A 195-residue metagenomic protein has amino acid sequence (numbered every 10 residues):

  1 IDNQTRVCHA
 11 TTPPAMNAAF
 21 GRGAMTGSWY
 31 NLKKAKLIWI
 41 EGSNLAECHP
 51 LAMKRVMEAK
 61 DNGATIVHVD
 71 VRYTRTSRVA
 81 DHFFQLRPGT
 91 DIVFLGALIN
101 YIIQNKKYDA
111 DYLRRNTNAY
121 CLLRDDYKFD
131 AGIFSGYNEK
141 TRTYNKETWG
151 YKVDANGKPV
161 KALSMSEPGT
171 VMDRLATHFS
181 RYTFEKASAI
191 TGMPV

Functional and structural regions predicted by a protein language model:
I1, A59, P88-T90: A short alpha->loop->secondary-structure connector
I1-K34: Anionic-ligand anchoring segments at beta-strand to alpha-helix junctions in alpha/beta enzyme folds, i.e., glycine
M16-A19, V56, H82-F84, N100: Short low-complexity, flexible loop/linker segments enriched in glycine and/or proline with clustered acidic
A19, I40, I190: Short glycine/serine/threonine-biased micro-segments
G23-M25, N44, P194: Gly/Ser/Thr-rich beta-alpha loop segments that engage phosphate groups in nucleotides
T26-W29, A46, P50-M53, P88-I92 (+2 more regions): Short, amphipathic alpha-helical segments
G27-R75, F83: A conserved hydrophobic secondary-structure block that centers on an alpha-helix together with its immediately flanking
G63, R72-V195: Long, well-ordered, tryptophan-enriched scaffold segments
